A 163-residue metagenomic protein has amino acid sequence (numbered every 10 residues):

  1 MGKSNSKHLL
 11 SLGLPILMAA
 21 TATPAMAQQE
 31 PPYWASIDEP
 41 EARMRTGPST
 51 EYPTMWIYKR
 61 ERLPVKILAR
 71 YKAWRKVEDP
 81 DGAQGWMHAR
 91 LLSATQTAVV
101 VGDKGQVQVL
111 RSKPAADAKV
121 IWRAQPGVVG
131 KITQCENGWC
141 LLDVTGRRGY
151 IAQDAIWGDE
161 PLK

Functional and structural regions predicted by a protein language model:
G2-G13: Bacterial N-terminal signal peptides that target proteins for export
S11-T21: Bacterial N-terminal signal peptides
A25-T46, I57-E61, L68-Y71, R75-A83 (+4 more regions): SH3-family beta-barrel domains
S49-Y52: Second-shell loop/turn segments in exported
